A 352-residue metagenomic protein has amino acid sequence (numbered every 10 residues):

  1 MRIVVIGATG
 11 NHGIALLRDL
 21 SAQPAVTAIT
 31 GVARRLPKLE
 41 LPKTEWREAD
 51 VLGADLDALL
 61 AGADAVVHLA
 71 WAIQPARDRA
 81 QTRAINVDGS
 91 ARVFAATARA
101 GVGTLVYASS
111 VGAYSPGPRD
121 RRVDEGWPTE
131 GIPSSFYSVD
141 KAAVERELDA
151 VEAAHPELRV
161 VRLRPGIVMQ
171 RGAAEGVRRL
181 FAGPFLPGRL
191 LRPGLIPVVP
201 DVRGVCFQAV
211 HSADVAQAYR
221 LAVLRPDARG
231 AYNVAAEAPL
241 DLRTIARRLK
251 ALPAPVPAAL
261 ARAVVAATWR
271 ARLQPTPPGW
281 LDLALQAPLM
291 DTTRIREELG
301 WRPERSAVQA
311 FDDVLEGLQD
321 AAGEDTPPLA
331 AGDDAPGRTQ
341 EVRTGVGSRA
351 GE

Functional and structural regions predicted by a protein language model:
M1-A22: N-terminal Rossmann NAD(P)H-binding glycine-rich loop of SDR-like oxidoreductase domains
K38, T44, E48-D88, A96 (+1 more regions): NAD(P)H-binding glycine-rich loop region in Rossmannoid oxidoreductase-like domains and their noncatalytic homologs
D88, R92-Y137: Conserved Rossmann-fold NAD(P)-dependent oxidoreductase catalytic core, especially the SDR/UDP-sugar
S134-V161: Active-site Tyr-X1-5-Lys
V151-A154, L158-F207: NAD(P)-dependent short-chain dehydrogenase/reductase
F185-P239: Alpha-helical substrate-binding/gating segment
S212, L242-T244, R270-R302: Conserved C-terminal active-site "lid" loop/helix of NAD(P)H-dependent oxidoreductases that clamps the redox cofactor
Q217-T276, T292, D312, A321-E352: Mid/C-terminal beta-alpha module of Rossmann-like enzyme folds, strongest in SDR-family dehydrogenases/epimerases
